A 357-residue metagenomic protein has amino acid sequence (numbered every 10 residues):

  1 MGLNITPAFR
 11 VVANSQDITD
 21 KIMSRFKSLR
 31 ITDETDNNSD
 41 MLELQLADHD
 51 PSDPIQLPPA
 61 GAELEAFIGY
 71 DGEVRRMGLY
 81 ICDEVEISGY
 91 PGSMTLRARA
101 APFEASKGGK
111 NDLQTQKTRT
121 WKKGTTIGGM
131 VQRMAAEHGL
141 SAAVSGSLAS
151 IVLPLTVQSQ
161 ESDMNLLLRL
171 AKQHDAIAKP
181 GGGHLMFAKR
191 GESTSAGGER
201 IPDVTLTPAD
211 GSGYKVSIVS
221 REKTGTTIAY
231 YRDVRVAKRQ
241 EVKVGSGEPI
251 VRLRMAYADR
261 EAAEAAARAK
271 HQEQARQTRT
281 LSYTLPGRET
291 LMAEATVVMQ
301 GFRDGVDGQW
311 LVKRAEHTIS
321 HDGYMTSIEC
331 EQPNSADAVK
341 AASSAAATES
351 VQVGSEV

Functional and structural regions predicted by a protein language model:
M1-F103: Assembly/oligomerization scaffold segments
G2, S93, A100-F103, V144-G213: Short beta-strand-centered interaction patches in the first periplasmic/extracellular domains of large envelope
L29-P59, D210-V357: An acidic/polar, Gly/Ser/Thr-rich interaction patch typically located in mid-to-C-terminal regions of proteins
L79, G128-V131, M164-L168, T226-T227 (+2 more regions): Extracytoplasmic/secreted envelope proteins and their assembly/folding machinery, especially bacterial periplasmic
Y80-S88, E192-S193, W310-D322: Short, compositionally biased
A105-R133, V144-R169, L285: Short acidic/polar beta-strand-loop edge motifs in secreted extracellular and Gram-negative envelope-associated
R133-S145, E349-V357: Long, low-complexity intrinsically disordered regions
